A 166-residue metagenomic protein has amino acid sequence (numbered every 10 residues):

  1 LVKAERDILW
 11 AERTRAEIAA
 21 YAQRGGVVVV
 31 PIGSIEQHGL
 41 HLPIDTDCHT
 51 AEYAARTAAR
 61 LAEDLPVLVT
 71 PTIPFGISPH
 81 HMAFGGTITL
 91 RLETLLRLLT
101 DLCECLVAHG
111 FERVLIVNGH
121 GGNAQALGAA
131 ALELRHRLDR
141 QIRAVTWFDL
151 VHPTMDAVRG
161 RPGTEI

Functional and structural regions predicted by a protein language model:
L1-G39: Active-site and ligand/interface coordination hotspots across diverse enzymes and nucleic-acid-associated assemblies
I8-A11, F75-I166: Active-site histidine-anchored catalytic micro-motif
A22, A59-A62, A131, R135: Structural signal for hydrophobic packing residues in well-ordered secondary-structure cores of soluble enzyme domains
Q23-I32, L65-I77: Short coil-to-beta-strand
R24-V27, D64-P66, F111-E112, R137-R140: Short coil/turn connectors at secondary-structure junctions
G39-H41, A126-L127: Short glycine-/acidic-enriched loop or helix-start segments at secondary-structure transitions that form or flank
H41-H49, A83-F84: Glycine-rich loop at the start of a catalytic domain that most often binds anionic cofactors/ligands
D47-R60: Short catalytic helix/loop segments, enriched in acidic residues and glycine and frequently bearing histidine
